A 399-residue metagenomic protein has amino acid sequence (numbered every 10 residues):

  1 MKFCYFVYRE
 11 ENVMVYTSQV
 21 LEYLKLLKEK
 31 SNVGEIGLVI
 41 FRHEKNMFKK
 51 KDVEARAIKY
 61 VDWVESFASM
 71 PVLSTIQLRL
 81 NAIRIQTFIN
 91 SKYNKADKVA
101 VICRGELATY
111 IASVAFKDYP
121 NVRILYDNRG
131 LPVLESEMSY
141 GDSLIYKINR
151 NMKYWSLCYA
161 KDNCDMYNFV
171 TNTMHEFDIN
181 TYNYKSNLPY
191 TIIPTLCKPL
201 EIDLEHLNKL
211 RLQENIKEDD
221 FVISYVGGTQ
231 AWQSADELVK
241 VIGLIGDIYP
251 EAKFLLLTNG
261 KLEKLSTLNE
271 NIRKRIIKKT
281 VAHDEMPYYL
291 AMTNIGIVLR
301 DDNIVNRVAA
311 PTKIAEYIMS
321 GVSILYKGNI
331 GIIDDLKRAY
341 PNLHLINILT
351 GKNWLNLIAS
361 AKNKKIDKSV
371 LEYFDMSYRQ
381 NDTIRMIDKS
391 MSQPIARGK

Functional and structural regions predicted by a protein language model:
M1-K51, A96-D97, G243-Y249, G398: N-terminal subdomain of nucleotide-sugar transferases
C4, N168, K217-Q233, V239-I242: Conserved donor-binding/catalytic core segment of Leloir-type glycosyltransferases
M14, Q233, D284, Y288-Y289 (+2 more regions): Nucleotide-sugar-dependent
F67-L73, L125-C158, S186, I193-L200 (+1 more regions): Acceptor-binding helix/loop patch of EC 2.4 sugar-transfer enzymes, predominantly nucleotide-sugar-dependent
I83-S91, Y110, V114, D118 (+3 more regions): Membrane-proximal helix-turn-helix segments that form the acceptor-binding/catalytic region of lipid-linked
A112, K147-Y190, C197-P199, E263-S266 (+1 more regions): A short, active-site helix/loop in glycosyltransferases that binds the activated sugar's phosphate group
T258, E263-I295, H344-L345: Nucleotide-activated donor-binding/catalytic signature segment of Leloir-type glycosyltransferases, i.e., the conserved
L349-Q393: A charged, aromatic-enriched C-terminal amphipathic alpha-helix characteristic of glycosyltransferases across folds
